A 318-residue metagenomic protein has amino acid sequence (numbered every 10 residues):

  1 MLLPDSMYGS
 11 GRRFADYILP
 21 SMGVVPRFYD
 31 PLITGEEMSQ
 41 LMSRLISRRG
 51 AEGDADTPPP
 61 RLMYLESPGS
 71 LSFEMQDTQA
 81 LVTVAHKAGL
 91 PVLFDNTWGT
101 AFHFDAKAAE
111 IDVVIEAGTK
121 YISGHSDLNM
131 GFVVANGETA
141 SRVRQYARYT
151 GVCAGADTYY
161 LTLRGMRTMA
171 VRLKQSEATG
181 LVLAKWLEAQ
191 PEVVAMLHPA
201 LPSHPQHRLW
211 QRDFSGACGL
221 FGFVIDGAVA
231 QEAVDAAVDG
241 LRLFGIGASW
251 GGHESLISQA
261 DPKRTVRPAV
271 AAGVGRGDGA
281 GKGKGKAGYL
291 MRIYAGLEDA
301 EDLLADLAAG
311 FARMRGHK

Functional and structural regions predicted by a protein language model:
L2-Q190, L197: Conserved PLP-enzyme active-site core in the AAT-like
M7-G9, D16, M22-R27, I33 (+3 more regions): PLP-dependent enzyme catalytic core of the Aspartate aminotransferase-like
L71, S126, V133, F221 (+2 more regions): Gly/Ser/Thr-rich beta-alpha loop segments that engage phosphate groups in nucleotides
S141-V143, A233, L303-A305: Short acidic, gly/pro-rich beta-turn/loop elements at beta-sheet edges and active-site/ligand-binding grooves
G151, D239-S249, G310-K318: A common structural junction motif
V182-E188, G245-I246, A300-L303: Short amphipathic alpha-helical segments with coiled-coil-like heptad repeat character
A195-M291, A295, D302: Conserved C-terminal alpha-helix-loop-beta "cap" of PLP-dependent enzymes that closes/shapes the active-site mouth
